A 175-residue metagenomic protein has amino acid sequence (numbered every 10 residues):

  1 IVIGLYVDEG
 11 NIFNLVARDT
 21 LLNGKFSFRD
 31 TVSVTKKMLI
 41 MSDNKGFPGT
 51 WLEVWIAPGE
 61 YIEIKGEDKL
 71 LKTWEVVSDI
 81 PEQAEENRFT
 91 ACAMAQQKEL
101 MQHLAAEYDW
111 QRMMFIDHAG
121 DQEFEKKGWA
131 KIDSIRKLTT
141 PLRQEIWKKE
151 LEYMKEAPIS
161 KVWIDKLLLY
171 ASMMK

Functional and structural regions predicted by a protein language model:
I1-P141, E145-K148: A non-transmembrane, solvent-exposed segment enriched in polar/low-complexity residues
E123, M174-K175: Short, glycine- and charge-enriched coil/turn segments that flank and shape catalytic ligand pockets
W129, P158-M173: Amphipathic alpha-helical repeat scaffolds of TPR domains
L151-A157: Flexible helix-coil transition and linker loops at the boundaries of alpha-helical arrays
